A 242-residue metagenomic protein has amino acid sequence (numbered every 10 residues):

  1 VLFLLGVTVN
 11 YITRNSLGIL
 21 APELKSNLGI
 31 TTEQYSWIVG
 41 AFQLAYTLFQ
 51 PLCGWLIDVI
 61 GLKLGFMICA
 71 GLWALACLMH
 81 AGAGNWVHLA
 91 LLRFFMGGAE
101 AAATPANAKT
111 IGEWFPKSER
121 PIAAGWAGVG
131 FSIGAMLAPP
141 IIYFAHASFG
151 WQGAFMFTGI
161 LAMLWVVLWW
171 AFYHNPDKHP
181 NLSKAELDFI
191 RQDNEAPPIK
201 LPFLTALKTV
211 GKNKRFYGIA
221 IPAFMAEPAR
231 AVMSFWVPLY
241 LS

Functional and structural regions predicted by a protein language model:
L2-T32, M233-P238: Extracytoplasmic
N15, Q43-P51, A101, A135-M136: Residue-level signature of mid-helix packing/kink "hotspots" within the transmembrane helices of 12-pass Major
L17-I19, G211-S242: Extracytoplasmic gate region of multi-pass secondary transporters
G29, G61, G82-H88, A99 (+1 more regions): Helix-breaking motifs and short loop linkers at transmembrane-helix boundaries and internal kinks in secondary membrane
L48-V87: Conserved MFS/SLC helix-loop-helix module at the cytosolic interface between two early adjacent transmembrane helices
L92-F131: Cytoplasmic helix-loop-helix junction between adjacent transmembrane helices in 12-TM secondary transporters
A127-P180: Helix-loop-helix hairpin linking two adjacent transmembrane segments in secondary transporters
